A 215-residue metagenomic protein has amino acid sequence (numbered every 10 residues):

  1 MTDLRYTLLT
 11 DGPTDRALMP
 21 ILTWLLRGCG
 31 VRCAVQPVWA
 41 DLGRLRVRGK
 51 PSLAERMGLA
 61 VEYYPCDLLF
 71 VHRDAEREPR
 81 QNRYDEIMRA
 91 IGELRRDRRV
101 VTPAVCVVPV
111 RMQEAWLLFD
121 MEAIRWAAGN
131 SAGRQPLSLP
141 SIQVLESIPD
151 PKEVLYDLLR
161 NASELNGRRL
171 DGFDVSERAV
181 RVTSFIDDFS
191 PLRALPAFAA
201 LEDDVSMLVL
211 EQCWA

Functional and structural regions predicted by a protein language model:
M1-R5, D15-G43, R48-L68, H72-A215: C-terminal accessory helical subdomains adjacent to catalytic cores in phosphodiester- and nucleotide-handling enzymes
L8-T10: Short hydrophobic beta-strand that contains or immediately precedes a catalytic carboxylate
